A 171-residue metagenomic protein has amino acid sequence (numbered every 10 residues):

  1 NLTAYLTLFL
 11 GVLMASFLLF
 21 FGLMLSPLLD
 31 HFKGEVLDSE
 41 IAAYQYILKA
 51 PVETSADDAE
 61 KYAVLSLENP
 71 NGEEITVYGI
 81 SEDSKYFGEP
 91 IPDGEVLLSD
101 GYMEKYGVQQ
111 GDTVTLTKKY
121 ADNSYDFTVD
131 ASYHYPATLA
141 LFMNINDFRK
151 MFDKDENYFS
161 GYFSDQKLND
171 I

Functional and structural regions predicted by a protein language model:
N1-V12, Y86, K167-I171: Short intrinsically disordered, low-complexity coil segments enriched in acidic
T3-L28: Short, strongly hydrophobic transmembrane alpha-helices
P27, H31-I171: Basic-flanked hydrophobic alpha-helices used for secretion and membrane insertion
